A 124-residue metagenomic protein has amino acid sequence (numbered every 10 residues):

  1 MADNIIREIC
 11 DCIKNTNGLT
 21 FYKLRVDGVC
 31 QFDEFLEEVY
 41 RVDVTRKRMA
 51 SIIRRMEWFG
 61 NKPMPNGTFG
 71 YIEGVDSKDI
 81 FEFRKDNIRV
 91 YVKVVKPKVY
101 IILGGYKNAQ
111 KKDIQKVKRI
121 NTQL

Functional and structural regions predicted by a protein language model:
M1-N87, K96-K98, K107-L124: Basic, Lys/Arg-enriched alpha-helical interface segments
Y100-I102: Short small-residue beta-strand/loop micro-motif enriched in glycine and branched aliphatics
